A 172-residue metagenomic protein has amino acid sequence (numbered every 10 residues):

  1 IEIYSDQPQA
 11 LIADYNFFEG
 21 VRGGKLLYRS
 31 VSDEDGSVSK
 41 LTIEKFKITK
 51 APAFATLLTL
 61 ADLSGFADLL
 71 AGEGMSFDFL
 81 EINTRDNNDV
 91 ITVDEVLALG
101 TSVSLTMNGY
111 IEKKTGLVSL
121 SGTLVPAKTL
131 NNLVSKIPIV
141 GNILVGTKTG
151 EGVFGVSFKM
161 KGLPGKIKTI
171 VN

Functional and structural regions predicted by a protein language model:
I1-T123, F154-N172: Solvent-exposed beta-strand/coil patches in large extracellular/periplasmic or lumenal scaffold regions
V125-V171: Surface-exposed, gly/pro-biased binding rims or lids
